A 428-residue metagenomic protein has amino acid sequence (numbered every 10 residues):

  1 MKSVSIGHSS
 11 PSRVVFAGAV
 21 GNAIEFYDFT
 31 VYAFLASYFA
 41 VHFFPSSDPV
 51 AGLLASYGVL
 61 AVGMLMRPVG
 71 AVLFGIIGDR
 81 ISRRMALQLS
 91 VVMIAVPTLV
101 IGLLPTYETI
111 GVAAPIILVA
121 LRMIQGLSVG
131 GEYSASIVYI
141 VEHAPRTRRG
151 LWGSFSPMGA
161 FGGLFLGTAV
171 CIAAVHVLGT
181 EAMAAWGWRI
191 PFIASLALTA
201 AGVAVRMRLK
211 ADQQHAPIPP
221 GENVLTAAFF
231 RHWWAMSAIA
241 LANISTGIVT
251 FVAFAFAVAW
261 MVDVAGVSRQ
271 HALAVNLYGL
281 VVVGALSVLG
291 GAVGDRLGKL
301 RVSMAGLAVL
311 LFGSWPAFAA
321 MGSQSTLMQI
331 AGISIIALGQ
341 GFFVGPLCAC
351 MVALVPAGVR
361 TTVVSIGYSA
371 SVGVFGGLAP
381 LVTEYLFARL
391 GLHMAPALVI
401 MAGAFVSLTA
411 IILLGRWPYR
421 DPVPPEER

Functional and structural regions predicted by a protein language model:
A33, W233-V282, G376-P380: Extracytoplasmic gate region of multi-pass secondary transporters
A36-V69: Extracellular/periplasmic helix-loop-helix junction of adjacent transmembrane segments in MFS-like secondary
G70-R83, S287-K299: Helix-to-loop junctions at the C-terminal end of transmembrane segments in multipass secondary transporters
R80-V92, R296-L307: Cytoplasmic membrane-interface "Motif A"-like loop-to-helix N-cap segments of 12-TM Major Facilitator Superfamily
V92-G111, V309-S323: C-terminal ends and interior cores of transmembrane alpha-helices in multi-pass membrane transporters/permeases
L151-V175, L198, Y368-A379: Glycine-rich segments within core transmembrane alpha-helices of 12-TM secondary carriers
A201-M207, A402-R428: Multi-pass alpha-helical transporter architecture, strongest for 12-TM Major Facilitator/SLC carriers used
L300-L347: C-terminal transmembrane helical hairpin of 12-TM major facilitator-type secondary transporters
